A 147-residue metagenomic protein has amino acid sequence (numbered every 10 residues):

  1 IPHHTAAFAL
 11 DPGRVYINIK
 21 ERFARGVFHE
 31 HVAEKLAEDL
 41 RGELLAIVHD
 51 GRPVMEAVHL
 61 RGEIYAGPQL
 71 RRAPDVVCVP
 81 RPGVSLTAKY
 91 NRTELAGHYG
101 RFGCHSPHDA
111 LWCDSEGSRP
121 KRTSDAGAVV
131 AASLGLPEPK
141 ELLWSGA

Functional and structural regions predicted by a protein language model:
I1-V84: Secreted, luminal/periplasmic, and some membrane-associated catalytic domains that remodel anionic oxygen-ester
P2-V27, A96-S133: Substrate-binding rim/cap in mid-to-C-terminal beta-strand-loop elements of soluble/periplasmic
H31-E38, K121-S124, P137: Generic alpha-helical secondary structure signal
G51, K140-E141: Secondary-structure transition/capping residues
M55, K89-N91, P107: Residue-level signal for well-ordered alpha-helical segments
T87-Y99: Short, surface-exposed loop/helix-turn segments at secondary-structure junctions that function as lids/hinges flanking
S133, E138-K140: Basic phosphate/pyrophosphate-binding loop/patch that engages nucleotide-derived ligands
L143-G146: Cytosolic regulatory/linker segments at or just downstream of nucleotide-handling modules in signal-transduction
